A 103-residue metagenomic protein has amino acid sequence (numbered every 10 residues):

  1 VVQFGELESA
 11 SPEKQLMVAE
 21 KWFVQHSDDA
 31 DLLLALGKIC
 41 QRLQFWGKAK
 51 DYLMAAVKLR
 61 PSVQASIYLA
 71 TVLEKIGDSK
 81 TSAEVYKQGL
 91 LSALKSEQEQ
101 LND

Functional and structural regions predicted by a protein language model:
V1, G5-E8, P12, V57-V63 (+1 more regions): TPR/TPR-like (Sel1-like) alpha-helical repeat modules
V2-K58: Alpha-helical adaptor scaffolds
D31, Q64-A65: Start-of-helix register in tetratricopeptide repeats
Q98-D103: Acidic, Ser/Thr-rich low-complexity linear motifs
